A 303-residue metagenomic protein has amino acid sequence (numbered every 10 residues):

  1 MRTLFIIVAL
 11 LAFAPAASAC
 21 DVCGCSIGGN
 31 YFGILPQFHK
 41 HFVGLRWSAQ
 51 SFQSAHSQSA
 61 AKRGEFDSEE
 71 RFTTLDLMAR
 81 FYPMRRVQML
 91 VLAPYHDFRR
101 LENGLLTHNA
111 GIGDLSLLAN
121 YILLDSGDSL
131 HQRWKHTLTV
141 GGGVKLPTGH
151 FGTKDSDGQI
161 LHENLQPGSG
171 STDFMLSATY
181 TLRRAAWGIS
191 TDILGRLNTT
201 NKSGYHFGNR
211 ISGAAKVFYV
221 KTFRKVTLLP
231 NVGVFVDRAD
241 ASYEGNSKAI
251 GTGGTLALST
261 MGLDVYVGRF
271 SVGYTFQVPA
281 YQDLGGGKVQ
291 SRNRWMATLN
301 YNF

Functional and structural regions predicted by a protein language model:
M1-L4: Positively charged n-region of N-terminal signal peptides that target proteins for export
I6-I7, A17: Cleavable N-terminal signal peptides
F13-A14: N-terminal signal peptide c-region/cleavage motif recognized by signal peptidases
A19-L146, I160-G168, D173-L176, T181 (+4 more regions): Transmembrane beta-barrel domains of Gram-negative outer membranes and organellar outer membranes
S54-E65, G204-F303: Outer membrane beta-barrel transmembrane domains
G143-Q159, A186-G195: A short mid-domain helix/strand-loop element embedded in enzyme catalytic domains that forms or borders the active-site
S156-L161, L194-R196, H206-G213: Short, surface-exposed, charged loop/turn segments at secondary-structure junctions
G168-Y205: Hydrophobic, aromatic-enriched interface-forming segments
